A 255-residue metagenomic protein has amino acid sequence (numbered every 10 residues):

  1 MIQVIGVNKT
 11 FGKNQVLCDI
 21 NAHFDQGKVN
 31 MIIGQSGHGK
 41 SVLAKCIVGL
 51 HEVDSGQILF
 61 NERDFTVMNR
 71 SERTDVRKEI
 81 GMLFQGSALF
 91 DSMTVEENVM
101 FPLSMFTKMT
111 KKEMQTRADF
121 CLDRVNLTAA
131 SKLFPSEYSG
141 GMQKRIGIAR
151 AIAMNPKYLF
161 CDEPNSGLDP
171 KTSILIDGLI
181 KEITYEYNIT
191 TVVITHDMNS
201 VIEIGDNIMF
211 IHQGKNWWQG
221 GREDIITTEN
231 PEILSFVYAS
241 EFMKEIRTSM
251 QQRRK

Functional and structural regions predicted by a protein language model:
V48: Helix-to-loop junction immediately C-terminal to a conserved catalytic motif
D64, K111-A129: Conserved ABC ATPase "signature" region
F134-Y138, M142: Conserved ABC ATPase signature
A153-K157: A short, proline-enriched helix->beta-strand linker immediately N-terminal to the Walker B motif in ABC-type P-loop
L159-D162: Catalytic Walker B motif of ABC-type/P-loop ATPase nucleotide-binding domains
P170-T172: Helix N-cap at the start of a conserved alpha-helix in ABC-type nucleotide-binding domains
